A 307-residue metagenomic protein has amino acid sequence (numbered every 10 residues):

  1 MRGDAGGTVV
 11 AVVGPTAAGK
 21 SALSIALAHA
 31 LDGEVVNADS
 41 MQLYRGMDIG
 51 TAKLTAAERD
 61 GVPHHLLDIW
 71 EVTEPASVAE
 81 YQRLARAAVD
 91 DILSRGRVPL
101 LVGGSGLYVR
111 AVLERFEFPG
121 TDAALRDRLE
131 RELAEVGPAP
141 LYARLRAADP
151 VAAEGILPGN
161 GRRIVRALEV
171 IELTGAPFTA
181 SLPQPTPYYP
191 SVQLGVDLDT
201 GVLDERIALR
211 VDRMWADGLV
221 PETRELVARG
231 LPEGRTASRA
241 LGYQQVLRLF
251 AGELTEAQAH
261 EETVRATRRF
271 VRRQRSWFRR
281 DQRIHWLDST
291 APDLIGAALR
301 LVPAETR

Functional and structural regions predicted by a protein language model:
M1-R307: Phosphate/pyrophosphate-binding catalytic cores of soluble transferases and nucleic-acid-acting enzymes
